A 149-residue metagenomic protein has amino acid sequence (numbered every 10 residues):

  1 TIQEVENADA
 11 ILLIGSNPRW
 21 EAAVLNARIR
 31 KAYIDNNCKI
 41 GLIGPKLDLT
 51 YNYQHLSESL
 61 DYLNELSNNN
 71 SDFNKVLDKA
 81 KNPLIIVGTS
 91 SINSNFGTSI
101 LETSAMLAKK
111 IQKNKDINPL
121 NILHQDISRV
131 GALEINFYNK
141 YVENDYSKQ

Functional and structural regions predicted by a protein language model:
T1-Q149: Catalytic alpha/large subunits of respiratory electron-transfer oxidoreductases, centered on bis-MGD molybdoenzymes
